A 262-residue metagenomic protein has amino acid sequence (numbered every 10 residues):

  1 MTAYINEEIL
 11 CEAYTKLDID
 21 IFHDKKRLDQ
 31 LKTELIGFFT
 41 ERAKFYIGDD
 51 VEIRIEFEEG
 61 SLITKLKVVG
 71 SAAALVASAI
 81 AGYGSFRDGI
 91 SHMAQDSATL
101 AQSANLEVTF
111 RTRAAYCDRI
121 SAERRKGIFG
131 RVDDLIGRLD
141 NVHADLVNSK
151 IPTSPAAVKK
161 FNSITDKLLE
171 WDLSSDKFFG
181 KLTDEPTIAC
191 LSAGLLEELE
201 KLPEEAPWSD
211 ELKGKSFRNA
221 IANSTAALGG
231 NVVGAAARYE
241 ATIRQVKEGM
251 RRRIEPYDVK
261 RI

Functional and structural regions predicted by a protein language model:
M1-A77, A98, Q102-L106, F110 (+3 more regions): Long, low-complexity
T2, T109-R113, R124, S192 (+1 more regions): Short amphipathic alpha-helical patches
D18-D20, D24, D29, D49-D50 (+12 more regions): Acidic-enriched, low-complexity/disordered segments with a strong bias for Aspartate over Glutamate
F22, F38-F39, F45-Y46, F57 (+7 more regions): Phenylalanine-focused residue identity feature
G70-H92: Elongated alpha-helical scaffolds
G89-W171: Amphipathic, membrane-active segments
R138-N141, N148-I262: Long, helix-rich, hydrophobic modules that act as membrane-proximal anchors or helical bundle/coiled-coil regulators
